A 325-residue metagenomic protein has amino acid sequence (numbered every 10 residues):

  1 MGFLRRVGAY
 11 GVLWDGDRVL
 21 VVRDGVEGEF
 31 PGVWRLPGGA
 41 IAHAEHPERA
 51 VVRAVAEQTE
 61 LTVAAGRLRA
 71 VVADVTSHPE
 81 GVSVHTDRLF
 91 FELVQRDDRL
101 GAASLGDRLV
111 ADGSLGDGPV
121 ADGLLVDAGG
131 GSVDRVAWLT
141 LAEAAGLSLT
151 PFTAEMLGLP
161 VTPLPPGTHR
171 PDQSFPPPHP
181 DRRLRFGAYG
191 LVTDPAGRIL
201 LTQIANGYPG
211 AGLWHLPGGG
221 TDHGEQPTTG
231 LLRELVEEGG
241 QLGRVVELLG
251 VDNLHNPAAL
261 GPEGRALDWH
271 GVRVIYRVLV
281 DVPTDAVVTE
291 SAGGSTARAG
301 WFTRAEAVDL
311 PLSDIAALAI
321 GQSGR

Functional and structural regions predicted by a protein language model:
M1-V12, G158-L191, I204, A266: Acidic, metal-coordinating catalytic segment for phosphate/diphosphate chemistry, firing primarily on the Nudix
F3, V33, G81-D87, G130-V133 (+3 more regions): A generic structural micro-feature
G11, L68, L89-L93, A188-G190 (+2 more regions): A structural signal for short, well-ordered beta-strand segments
D17, A73-D107, A121-L124, L254-V287: Active-site-adjacent beta-strand/loop module that shapes the phosphate/pyrophosphate-binding cleft
R18-Q58, R198-Q241: Conserved Nudix-box catalytic region and its N-terminal flanking loop in Nudix hydrolases and closely related
T62-V71, L242-V251: A short coil-to-beta-strand element that immediately follows conserved catalytic motifs
A103-G113, D117-V161, A286-Q322: NUDIX/MutT-family hydrolases
